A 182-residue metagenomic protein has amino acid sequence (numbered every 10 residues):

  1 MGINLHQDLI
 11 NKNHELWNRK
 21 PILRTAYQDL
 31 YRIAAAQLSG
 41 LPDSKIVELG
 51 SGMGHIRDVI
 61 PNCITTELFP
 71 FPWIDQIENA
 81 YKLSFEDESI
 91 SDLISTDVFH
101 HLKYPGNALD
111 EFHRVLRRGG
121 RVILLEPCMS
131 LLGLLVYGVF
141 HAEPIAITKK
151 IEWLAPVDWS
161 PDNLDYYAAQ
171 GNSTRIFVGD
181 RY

Functional and structural regions predicted by a protein language model:
M1-K82: Conserved N-terminal segment of class I S-adenosyl-L-methionine
D43, I90-S91: Local beta-strand N-terminus motif with an aromatic residue
K82-E88: Short amphipathic alpha-helix with an adjacent loop that forms part of the alpha/beta core around
I94: A conserved beta-strand element that flanks and buttresses the S-adenosyl-L-methionine
D97-H101: Short catalytic micro-motifs in class I SAM-dependent methyltransferases
G106-R121: A short glycine-rich, Lys/Arg-flanked "PGG" loop and its adjoining helix->strand segment in the class I
V122-N163: Conserved class I S-adenosyl-L-methionine
Y167-Y182: Short alpha-helix
